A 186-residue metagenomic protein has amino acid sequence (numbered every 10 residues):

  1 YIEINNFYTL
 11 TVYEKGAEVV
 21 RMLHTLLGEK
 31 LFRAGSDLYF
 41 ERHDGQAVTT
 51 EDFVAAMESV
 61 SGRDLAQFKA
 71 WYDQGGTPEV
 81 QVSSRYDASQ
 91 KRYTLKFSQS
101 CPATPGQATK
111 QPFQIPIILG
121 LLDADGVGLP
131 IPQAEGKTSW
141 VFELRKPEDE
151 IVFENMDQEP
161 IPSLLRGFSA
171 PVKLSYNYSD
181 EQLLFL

Functional and structural regions predicted by a protein language model:
Y1-E18, M22: Acidic/His/Gly-enriched intrinsically disordered linker/tail segments that often contain short helix/coil "MoRF-like"
L10-E14, L26, A47, L95: Short, solvent-exposed loop/helix junctions and linker helices that flank or host conserved functional motifs
K15-G28, F32-G35: Alpha-helical scaffold elements that line and support the substrate/ligand-binding pocket of soluble hydrolases
V19, K30-L31, E41-L186: Non-catalytic accessory/interaction domains
